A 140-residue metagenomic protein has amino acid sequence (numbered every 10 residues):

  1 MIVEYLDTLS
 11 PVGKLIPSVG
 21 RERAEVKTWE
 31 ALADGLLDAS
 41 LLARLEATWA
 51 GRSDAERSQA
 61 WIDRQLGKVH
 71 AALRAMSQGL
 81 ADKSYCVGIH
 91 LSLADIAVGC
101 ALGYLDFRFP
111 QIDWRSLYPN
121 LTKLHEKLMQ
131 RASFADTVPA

Functional and structural regions predicted by a protein language model:
M1-D63: GST-like domain detector, emphasizing the conserved glutathione-binding G-site in the N-terminal thioredoxin-like
V3, D7, K27-E30, L73 (+2 more regions): Non-transmembrane alpha-helical segments in soluble domains of secreted/periplasmic/extracellular proteins
P11, D38, Q78-Y85, P110 (+1 more regions): Generic structural signal for secondary-structure transition and capping sites
G13-S18, Y85-I89, W114-R115, A135-P139: Short, hydrophobic secondary-structure boundary micro-motifs
T48-R52, L105-W114: Short helix-capping/linker segments at secondary-structure and domain boundaries
W61-L80: Amphipathic alpha-helical packing segments from all-alpha helical-bundle domains
C86-P110, L128: GST superfamily/GST-like fold recognition
S116-T137: C-terminal end-helix/capping segment
